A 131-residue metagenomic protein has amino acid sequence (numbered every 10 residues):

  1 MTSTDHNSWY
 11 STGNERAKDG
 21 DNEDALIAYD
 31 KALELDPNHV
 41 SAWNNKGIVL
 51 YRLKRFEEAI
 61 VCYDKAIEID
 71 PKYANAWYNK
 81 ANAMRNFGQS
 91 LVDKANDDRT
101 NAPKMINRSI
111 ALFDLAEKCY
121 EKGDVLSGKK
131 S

Functional and structural regions predicted by a protein language model:
T4-L35: Alpha-helical segment of the N-proximal tetratricopeptide repeat
N7-K18, S41-R52, N75-Q89: Conserved alpha-helical positions within TPR/SEL1-like repeat arrays
A32, K65-A66, A116, G123: Canonical positions in the second alpha-helix
G88-N96: Short coil/turn linking the two alpha-helices of tandem helical-hairpin repeats
